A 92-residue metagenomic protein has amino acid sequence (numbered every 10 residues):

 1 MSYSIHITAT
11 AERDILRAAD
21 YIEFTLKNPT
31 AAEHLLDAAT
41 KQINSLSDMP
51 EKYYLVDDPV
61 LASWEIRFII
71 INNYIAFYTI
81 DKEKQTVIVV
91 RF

Functional and structural regions predicted by a protein language model:
M1-A38: Arg/Lys-rich, positively charged N-terminal/basic patches that mediate binding to nucleic acids
S4, F68, F77: Short aromatic/hydrophobic contact patches that present stacked aromatics for nucleic-acid/ligand binding
T8-T10, M49, V90-F92: Generic beta-structure capping elements
R13, K41, K84: Short alpha-helical
I43-I69: A short, surface-exposed loop/turn module that caps and links secondary-structure elements
I71-F92: Enriched for short, Lys/Arg-rich terminal
